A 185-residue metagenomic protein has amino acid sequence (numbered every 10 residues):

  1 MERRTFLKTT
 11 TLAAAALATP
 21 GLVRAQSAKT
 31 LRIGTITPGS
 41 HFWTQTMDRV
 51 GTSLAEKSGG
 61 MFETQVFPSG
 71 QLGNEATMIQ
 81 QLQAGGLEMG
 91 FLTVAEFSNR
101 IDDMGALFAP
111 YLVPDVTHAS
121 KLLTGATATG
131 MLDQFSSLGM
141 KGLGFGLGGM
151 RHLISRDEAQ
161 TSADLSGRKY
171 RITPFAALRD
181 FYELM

Functional and structural regions predicted by a protein language model:
T5, T10, M61, G86 (+1 more regions): Conserved functional loop/turn residues at catalytic and ligand-binding sites
T5-A25: N-terminal export signals
T19-T35, A55-E63, S136, E158-K169: Immediate post-signal peptide segment of exported/extracytoplasmic ligand-binding proteins
R32-V50, S69-G73: Extracytoplasmic "Venus flytrap"
T52, Q83, E88, T93-M185: Contiguous mixed-secondary-structure segments that line small-molecule binding/active-site clefts of soluble domains
T64-V66, G142: Generic structural signal for residues in well-ordered beta-strands
F67-Q80, T173-A177: Short helix-initiation/N-cap motifs at beta->coil->alpha
